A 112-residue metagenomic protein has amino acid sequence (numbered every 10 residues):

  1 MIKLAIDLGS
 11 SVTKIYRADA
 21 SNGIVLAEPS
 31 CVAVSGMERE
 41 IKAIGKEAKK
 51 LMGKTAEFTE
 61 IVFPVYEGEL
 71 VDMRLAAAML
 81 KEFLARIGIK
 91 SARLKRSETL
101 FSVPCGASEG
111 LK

Functional and structural regions predicted by a protein language model:
M1-S10, I15-L26, C31-I41, K46-K112: Nucleotide/phosphate-binding catalytic cleft detector across ATP-hydrolyzing and phosphate-transferring enzymes
